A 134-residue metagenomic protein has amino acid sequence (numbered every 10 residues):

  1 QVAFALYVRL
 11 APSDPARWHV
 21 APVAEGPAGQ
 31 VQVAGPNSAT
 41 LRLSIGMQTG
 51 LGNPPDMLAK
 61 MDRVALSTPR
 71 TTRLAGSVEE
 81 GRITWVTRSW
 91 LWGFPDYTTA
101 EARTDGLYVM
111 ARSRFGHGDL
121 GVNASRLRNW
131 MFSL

Functional and structural regions predicted by a protein language model:
A3-L134: Ser/Thr-rich, low-complexity intrinsically disordered terminal regions
